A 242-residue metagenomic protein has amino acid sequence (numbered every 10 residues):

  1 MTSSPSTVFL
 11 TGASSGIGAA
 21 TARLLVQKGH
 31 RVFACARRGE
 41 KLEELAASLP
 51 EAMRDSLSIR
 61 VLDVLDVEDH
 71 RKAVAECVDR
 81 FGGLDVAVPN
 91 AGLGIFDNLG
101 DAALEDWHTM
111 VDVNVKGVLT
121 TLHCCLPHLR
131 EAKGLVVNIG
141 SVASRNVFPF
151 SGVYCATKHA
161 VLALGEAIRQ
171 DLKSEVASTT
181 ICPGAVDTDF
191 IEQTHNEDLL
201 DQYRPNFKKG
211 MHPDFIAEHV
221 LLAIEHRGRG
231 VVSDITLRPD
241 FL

Functional and structural regions predicted by a protein language model:
S14-S15: Conserved glycine-rich cofactor-binding loop
K28-L45: Conserved glycine-rich Rossmann-like NAD(P)H-binding loop of the short-chain dehydrogenase/reductase
V61-K72, L104: The beta1-alpha1 cofactor-binding region of Rossmann-like NAD(H)/NADP(H)-dependent oxidoreductases
N98-L99, A103-H108: Substrate-binding pocket helix/loop in short-chain dehydrogenase/reductase
L122, T157: Active-site helix of classical SDR
S141: Residue(s) in the substrate-gating loop at a strand-loop-helix junction that position the organic substrate next
T180-I181, L199-L242: C-terminal helical subdomain
